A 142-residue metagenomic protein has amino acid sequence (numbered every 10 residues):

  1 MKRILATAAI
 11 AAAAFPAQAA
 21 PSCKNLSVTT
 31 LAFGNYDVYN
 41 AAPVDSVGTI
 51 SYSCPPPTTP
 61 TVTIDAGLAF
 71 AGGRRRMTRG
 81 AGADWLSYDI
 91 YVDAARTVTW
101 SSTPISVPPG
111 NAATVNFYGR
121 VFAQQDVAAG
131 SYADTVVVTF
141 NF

Functional and structural regions predicted by a protein language model:
K2-A8: Sec-dependent signal peptide recognition, specifically the positively charged N-region followed immediately by
I10-Q18: Hydrophobic h-region of N-terminal signal peptides that target proteins for export in Gram-negative bacteria
Q18-G80, P104-F142: N-terminal small/polar-rich segments of proteins
P21-S22, V92-A94: Extracellular low-complexity Ser/Thr/Asn/Gly-rich intrinsically disordered segments
D37, A95-V98: Short, charged, low-complexity loops and linkers
D65-G67, D89-D93: Predominantly extracellular/luminal cell-surface or secreted proteins
R76-T78, A83-I90: Glycan-recognition/cleft segments
V98-P104: Short acidic (Asp/Glu) patches
